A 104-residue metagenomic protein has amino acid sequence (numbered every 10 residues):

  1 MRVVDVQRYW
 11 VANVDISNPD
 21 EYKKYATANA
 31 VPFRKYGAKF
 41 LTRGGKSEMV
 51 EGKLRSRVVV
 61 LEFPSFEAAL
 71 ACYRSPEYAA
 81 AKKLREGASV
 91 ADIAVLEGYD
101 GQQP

Functional and structural regions predicted by a protein language model:
M1-R57, P64-R74, E97-P104: Short S/T/G/P-rich N-terminal loop/turn motif that feeds into the first structured element of a domain
V60-F63, R85: A generic structural signal for ordered secondary structure
L70, Y78-A94: C-terminal structural segments of small proteins and small subunits
